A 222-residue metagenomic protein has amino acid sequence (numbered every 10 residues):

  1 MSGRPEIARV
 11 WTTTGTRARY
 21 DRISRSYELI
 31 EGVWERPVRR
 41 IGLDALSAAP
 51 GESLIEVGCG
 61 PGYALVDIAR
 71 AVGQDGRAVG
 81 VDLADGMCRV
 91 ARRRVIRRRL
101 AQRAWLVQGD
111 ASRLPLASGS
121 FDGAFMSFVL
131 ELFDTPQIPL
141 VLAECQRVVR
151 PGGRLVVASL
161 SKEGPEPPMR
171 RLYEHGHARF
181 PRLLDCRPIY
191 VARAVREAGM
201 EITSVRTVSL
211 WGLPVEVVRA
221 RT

Functional and structural regions predicted by a protein language model:
V33-P50: Conserved alpha-helix/loop element of class I SAM-dependent methyltransferases that forms part of the SAM/SAH-binding
I55-R113: Class I SAM-dependent methyltransferase SAM/SAH-binding core
S112-A124: A short acidic, Gly/Pro-enriched loop at the edge of an enzyme's catalytic core that lines a small-molecule cofactor
G123-P136: A short SAM/SAH-binding and catalytic strip from SAM-dependent methyltransferases
P139-P151: A short glycine-rich, Lys/Arg-flanked "PGG" loop and its adjoining helix->strand segment in the class I
G152-S159: Conserved beta-strand signature within the Rossmann-like core of class I S-adenosyl-L-methionine
L183-G199: Short alpha-helix
M200, S204-T222: Core SAM-dependent methyltransferase catalytic element
